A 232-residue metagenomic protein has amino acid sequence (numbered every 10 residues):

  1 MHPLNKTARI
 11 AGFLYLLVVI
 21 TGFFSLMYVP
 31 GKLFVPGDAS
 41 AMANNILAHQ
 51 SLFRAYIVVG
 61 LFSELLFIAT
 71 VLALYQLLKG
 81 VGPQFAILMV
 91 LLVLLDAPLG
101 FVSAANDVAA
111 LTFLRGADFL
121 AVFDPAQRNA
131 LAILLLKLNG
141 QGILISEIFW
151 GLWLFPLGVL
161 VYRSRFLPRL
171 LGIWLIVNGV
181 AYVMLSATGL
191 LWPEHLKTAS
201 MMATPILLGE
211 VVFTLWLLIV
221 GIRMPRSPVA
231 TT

Functional and structural regions predicted by a protein language model:
M1-T232: Hydrophobic, aromatic-enriched alpha-helical segments typical of multi-pass transmembrane helices
